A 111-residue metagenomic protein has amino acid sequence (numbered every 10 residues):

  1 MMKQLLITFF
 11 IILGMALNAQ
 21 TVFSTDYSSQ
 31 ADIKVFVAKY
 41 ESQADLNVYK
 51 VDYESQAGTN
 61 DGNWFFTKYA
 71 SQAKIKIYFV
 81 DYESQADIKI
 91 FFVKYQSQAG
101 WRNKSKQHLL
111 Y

Functional and structural regions predicted by a protein language model:
M2-L17: Sec-dependent N-terminal signal peptides
Q20-Y111: Repetitive, compositionally biased segments used for assembly/scaffolding
